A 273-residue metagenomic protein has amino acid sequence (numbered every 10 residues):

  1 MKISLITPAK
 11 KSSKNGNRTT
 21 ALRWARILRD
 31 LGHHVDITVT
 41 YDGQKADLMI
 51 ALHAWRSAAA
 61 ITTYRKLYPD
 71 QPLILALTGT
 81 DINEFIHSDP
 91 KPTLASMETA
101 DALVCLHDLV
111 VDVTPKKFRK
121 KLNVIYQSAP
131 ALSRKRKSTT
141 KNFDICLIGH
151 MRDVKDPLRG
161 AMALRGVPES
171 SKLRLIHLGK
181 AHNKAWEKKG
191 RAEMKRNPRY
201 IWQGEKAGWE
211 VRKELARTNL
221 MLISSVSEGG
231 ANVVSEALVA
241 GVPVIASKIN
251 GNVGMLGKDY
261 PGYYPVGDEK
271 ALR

Functional and structural regions predicted by a protein language model:
M97, E205-K206, K213-T218: Short alpha-helical donor nucleotide-sugar binding micro-motif in glycosyltransferases
E98-L122, Y126-L132: A short, active-site helix/loop in glycosyltransferases that binds the activated sugar's phosphate group
K137-G166, L175-L178: Conserved donor-binding/catalytic core segment of Leloir-type glycosyltransferases
E187-W209: Nucleotide-activated donor-binding/catalytic signature segment of Leloir-type glycosyltransferases, i.e., the conserved
R212, A231-V239, N250-G254: Short alpha-helical segment that forms part of, or immediately flanks, the ligand-binding pocket in carbohydrate-active
V226: Aromatic "clamp/platform" in nucleotide-sugar-dependent glycosyltransferases that forms part of the donor/acceptor
P243-A246: Short hydrophobic beta-strand element within catalytic cores of glycosyltransferases and related nucleotide-activated
K258-E269: Conserved acidic donor-binding segment of nucleotide-sugar-dependent glycosyltransferases
